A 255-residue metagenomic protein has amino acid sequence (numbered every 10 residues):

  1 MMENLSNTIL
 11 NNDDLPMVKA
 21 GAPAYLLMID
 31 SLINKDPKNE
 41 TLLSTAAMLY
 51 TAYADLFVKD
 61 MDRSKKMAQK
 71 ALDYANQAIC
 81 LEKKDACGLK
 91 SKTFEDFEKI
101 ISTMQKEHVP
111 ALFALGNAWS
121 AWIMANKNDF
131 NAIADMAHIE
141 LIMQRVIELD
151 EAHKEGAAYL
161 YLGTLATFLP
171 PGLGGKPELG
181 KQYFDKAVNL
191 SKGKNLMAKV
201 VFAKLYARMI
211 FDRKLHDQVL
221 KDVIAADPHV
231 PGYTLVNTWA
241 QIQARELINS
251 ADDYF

Functional and structural regions predicted by a protein language model:
M1-G156, L169, Q182, L190-K194 (+1 more regions): N-terminal alpha-helical interaction modules that lie
G156, Y161, L196-A198: Generic helix N-cap/helix-start motif at coil->alpha-helix transitions
L162, P170-P171, G175: A contiguous binding-surface segment within folded domains or other stable secondary-structure elements
G175-E178, K186: Short helix-loop boundary/capping segments
